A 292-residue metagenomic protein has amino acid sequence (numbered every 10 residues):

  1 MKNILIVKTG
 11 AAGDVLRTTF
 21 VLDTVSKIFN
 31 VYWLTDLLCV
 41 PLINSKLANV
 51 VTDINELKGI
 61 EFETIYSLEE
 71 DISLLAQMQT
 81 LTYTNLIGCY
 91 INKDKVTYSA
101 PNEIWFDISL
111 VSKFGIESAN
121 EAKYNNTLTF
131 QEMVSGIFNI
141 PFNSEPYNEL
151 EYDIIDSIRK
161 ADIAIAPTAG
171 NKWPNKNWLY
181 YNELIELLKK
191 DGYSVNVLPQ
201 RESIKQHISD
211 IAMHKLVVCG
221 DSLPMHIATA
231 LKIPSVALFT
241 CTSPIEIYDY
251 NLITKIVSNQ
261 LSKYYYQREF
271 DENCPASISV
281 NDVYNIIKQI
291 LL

Functional and structural regions predicted by a protein language model:
M1-L292: Catalytic machinery of carbohydrate-active enzymes, primarily nucleotide-sugar-dependent glycosyltransferases
